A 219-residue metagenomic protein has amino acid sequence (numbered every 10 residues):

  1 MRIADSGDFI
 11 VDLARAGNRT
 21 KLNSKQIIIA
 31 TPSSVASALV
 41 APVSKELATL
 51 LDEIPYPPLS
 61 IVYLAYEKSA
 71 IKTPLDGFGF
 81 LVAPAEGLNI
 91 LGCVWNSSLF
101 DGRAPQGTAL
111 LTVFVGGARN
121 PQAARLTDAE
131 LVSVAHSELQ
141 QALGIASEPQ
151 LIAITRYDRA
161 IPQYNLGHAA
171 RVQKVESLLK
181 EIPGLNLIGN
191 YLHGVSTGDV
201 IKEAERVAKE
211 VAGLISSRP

Functional and structural regions predicted by a protein language model:
R2-L111, G116-A129, S137, Q141-A142 (+1 more regions): Mid-domain catalytic core of redox enzymes that form a hydrophobic substrate pocket/lid adjacent to a catalytic redox
L75-D76, G92-P219: Conserved flavin/dinucleotide-binding core of flavoenzymes
